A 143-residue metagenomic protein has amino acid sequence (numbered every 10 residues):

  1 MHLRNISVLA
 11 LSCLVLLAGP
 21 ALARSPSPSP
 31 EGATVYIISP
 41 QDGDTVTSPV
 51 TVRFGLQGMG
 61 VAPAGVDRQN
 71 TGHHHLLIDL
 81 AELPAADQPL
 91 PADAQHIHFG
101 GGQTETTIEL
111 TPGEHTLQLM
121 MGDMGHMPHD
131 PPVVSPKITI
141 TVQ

Functional and structural regions predicted by a protein language model:
V8-A18: Bacterial N-terminal signal peptides
R24-T47: Short, compositionally biased P/S/T/A/G/V-rich stretches that sit at domain boundaries
S48, G72, T111-G113: A glycine-anchored, Pro-Gly-centered beta-turn/N-cap motif
G55-V66: Short amphipathic, basic-aromatic surface patches that mediate peripheral association with negatively charged
V66-H74, V134: Short coil-to-beta strand junction motifs in C2/discoidin
L83-A85, G122-D130: Short acidic/polar inter-strand loop motif in beta-rich domains
P131-Q143: Short beta-strand elements
